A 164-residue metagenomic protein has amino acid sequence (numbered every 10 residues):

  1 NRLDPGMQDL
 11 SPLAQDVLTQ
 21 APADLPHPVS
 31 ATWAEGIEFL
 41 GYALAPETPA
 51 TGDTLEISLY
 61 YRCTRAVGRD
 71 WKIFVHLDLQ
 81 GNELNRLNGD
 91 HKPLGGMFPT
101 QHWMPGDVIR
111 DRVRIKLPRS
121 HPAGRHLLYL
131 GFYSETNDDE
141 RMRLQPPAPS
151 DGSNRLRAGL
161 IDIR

Functional and structural regions predicted by a protein language model:
N1-R164: C-terminal luminal/periplasmic domains and tails of membrane-associated envelope-modifying transferases
